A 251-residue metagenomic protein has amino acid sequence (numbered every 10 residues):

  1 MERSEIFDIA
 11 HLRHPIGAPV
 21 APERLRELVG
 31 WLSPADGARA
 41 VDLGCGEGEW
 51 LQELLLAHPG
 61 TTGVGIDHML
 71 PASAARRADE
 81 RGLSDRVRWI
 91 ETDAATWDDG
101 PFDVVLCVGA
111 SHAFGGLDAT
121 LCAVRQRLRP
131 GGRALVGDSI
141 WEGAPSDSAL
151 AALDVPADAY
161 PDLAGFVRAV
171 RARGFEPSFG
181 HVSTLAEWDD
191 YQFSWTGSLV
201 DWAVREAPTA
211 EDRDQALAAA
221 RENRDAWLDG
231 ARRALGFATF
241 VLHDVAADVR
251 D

Functional and structural regions predicted by a protein language model:
A18-D36: Conserved alpha-helix/loop element of class I SAM-dependent methyltransferases that forms part of the SAM/SAH-binding
G37-G46: Conserved class I S-adenosyl-L-methionine
E47-A95: Class I SAM-dependent methyltransferase SAM/SAH-binding core
A95-V105: A short acidic, Gly/Pro-enriched loop at the edge of an enzyme's catalytic core that lines a small-molecule cofactor
V104-G116: A short SAM/SAH-binding and catalytic strip from SAM-dependent methyltransferases
D118-R133: A short glycine-rich, Lys/Arg-flanked "PGG" loop and its adjoining helix->strand segment in the class I
S139-A157: Short, glycine-/aromatic-enriched active-site segment of Class I SAM-dependent methyltransferases
H181-D251: Conserved Class I S-adenosyl-L-methionine
